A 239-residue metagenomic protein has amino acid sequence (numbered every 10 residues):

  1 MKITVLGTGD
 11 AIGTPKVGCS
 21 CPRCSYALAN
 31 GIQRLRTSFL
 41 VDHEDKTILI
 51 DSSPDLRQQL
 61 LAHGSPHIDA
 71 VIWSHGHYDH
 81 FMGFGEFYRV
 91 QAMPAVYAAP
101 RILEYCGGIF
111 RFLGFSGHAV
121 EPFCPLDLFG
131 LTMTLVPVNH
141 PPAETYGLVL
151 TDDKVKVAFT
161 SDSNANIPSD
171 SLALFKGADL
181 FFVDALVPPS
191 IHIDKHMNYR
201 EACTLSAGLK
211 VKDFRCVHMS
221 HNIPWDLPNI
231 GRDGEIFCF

Functional and structural regions predicted by a protein language model:
M1-Q59, E144-S161, L180: Conserved beta-strand hairpin/beta-sheet module of binuclear metal-dependent hydrolase folds, prominently
T8, G76, E86, L186 (+1 more regions): Flexible loop residues that form catalytic and substrate-binding hotspots at small-molecule/glycan-binding clefts
E44-Y97, D179-L180: Active-site metal-binding motif and surrounding structural segment of the metallo-beta-lactamase
L49-S53, D69-H77, Y97-A99, V157-S163 (+3 more regions): Active-site neighborhood of phospho(di)ester-bond hydrolases with catalytic His/Asp-centered motifs
S53-L56, Y78, R101-I102, V138-P142 (+2 more regions): Short beta->alpha connector loops
L61-A62, L126-G130, D170-L174: Short amphipathic alpha-helix with an adjacent loop that forms part of the alpha/beta core around
M93-P94, A98-Y146, D152-D153, G231-D233: Metallo-beta-lactamase
A165-F239: Cap/insert and terminal regions of metallo-dependent hydrolase folds
